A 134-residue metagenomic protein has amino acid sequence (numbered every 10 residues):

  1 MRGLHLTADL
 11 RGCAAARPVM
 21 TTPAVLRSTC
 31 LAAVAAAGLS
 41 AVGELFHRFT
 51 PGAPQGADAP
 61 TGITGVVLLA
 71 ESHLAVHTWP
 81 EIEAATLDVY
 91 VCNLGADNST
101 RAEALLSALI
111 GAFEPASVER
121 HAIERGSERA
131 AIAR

Functional and structural regions predicted by a protein language model:
M1-R134: Polybasic/polar functional segments that serve as interface/processing modules
